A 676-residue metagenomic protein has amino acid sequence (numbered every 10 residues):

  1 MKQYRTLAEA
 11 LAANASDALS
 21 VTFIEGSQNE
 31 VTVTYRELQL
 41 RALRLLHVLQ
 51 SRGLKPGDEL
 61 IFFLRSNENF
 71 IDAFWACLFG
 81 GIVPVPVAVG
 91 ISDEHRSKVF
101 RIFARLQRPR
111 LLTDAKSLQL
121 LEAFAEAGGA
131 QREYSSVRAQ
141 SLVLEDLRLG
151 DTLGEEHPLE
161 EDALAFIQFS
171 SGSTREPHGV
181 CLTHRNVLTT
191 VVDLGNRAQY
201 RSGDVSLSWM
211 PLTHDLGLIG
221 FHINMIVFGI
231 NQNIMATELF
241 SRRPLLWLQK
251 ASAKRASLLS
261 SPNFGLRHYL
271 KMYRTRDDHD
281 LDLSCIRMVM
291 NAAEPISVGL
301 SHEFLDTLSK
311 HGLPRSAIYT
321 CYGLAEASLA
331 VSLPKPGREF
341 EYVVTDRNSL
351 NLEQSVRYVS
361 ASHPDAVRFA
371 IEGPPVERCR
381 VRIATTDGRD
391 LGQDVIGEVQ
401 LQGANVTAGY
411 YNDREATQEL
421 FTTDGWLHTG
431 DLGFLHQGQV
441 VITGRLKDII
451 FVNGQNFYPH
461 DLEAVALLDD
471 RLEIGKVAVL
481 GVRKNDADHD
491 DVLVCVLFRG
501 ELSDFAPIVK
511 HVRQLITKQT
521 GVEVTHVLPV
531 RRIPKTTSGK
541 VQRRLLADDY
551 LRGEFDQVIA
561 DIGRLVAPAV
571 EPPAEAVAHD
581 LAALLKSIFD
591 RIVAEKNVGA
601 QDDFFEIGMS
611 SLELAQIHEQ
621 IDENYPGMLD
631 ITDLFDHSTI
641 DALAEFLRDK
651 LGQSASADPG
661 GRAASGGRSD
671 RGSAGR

Functional and structural regions predicted by a protein language model:
M1-V33, E37-R52, F70, G128-A130 (+5 more regions): N-lobe entry segment of adenylate-forming
L19, S141-L142, D146-F169, R175-E176 (+3 more regions): Conserved pre-ATP/AMP-binding loop-to-beta segment of ANL
V21-D72, S92-F100, E156-P158, G179-L188: Conserved AMP-binding/adenylate-forming core of the ANL superfamily
L188-V205, D215-S257, M272-R276: Conserved AMP-binding/adenylation subdomain of ANL enzymes
A251, A256-S260, M272-D365, R380 (+1 more regions): Gly/Ser/Thr-rich phosphate-binding loop
S252, L259, G403, A408-G409 (+4 more regions): AMP-binding/adenylate-forming catalytic core of the ANL superfamily
L480-V482, L493-V494, R513-E571, H618 (+1 more regions): Conserved C-terminal "lid"/linker of ANL adenylate-forming enzymes
V566-V598, E613-N624, L651, R668-R676: Thiotemplate assembly-line natural product biosynthesis machinery
